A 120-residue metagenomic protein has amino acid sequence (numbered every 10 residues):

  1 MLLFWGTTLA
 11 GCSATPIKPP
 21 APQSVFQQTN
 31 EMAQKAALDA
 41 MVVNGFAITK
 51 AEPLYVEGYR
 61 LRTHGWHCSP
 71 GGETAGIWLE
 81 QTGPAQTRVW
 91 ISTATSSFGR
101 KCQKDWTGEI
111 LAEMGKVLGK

Functional and structural regions predicted by a protein language model:
M1-W5: Sec-dependent signal peptide recognition, specifically the positively charged N-region followed immediately by
T8-G11: C-terminal motif of bacterial Sec signal peptides marking the signal peptidase cleavage site
S13-K120: Ser/Thr-rich, low-complexity intrinsically disordered terminal regions
